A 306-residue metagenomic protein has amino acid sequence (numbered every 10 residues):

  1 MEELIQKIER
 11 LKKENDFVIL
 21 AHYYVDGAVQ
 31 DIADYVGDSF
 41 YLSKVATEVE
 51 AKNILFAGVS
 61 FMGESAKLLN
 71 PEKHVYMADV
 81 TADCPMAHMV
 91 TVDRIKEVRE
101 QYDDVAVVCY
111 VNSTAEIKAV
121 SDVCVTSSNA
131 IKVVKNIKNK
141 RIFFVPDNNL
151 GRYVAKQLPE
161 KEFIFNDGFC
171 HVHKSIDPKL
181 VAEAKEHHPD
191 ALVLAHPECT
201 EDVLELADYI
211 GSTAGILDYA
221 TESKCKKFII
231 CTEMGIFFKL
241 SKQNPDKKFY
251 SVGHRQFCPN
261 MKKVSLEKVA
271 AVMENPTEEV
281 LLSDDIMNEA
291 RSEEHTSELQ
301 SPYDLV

Functional and structural regions predicted by a protein language model:
M1-I230, F237-E293, S297: Active-site loop-to-helix "anion-binding N-cap" substructures in soluble metabolic enzymes
E294-V306: Single conserved hydrophobic/aromatic residue that forms the stacking wall/gate of nucleotide- or nucleobase-binding
